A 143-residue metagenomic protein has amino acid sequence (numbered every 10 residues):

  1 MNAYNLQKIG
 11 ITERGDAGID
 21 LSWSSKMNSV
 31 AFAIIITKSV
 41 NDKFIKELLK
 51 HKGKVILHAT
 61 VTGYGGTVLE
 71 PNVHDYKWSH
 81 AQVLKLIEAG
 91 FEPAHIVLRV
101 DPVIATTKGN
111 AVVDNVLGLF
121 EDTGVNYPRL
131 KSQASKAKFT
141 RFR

Functional and structural regions predicted by a protein language model:
N2-R143: Conserved AdoMet/S-adenosylmethionine-binding subsite of the radical SAM
